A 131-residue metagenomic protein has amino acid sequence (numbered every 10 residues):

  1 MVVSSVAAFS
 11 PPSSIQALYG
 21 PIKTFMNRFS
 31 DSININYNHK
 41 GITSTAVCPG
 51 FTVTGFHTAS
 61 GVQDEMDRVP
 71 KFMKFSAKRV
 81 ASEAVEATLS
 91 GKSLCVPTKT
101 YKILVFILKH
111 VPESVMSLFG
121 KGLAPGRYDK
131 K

Functional and structural regions predicted by a protein language model:
M1, S44-V47, H57: Hydrophobic structural elements of the Rossmann-like NAD(P)H-binding subdomain that define the short-chain
S5: Residue(s) in the substrate-gating loop at a strand-loop-helix junction that position the organic substrate next
S10, S32-I42: Active-site-adjacent segment of SDR/Rossmann-fold oxidoreductases
S10-A17: Active-site loop immediately N-terminal to the catalytic Tyr-X3-Lys motif of short-chain dehydrogenase/reductase
I22: Active-site helix of classical SDR
A46, D67-L104: C-terminal helical subdomain
P49-A59, Q63, D67: Short, flexible catalytic-loop segment of classical short-chain dehydrogenase/reductase
G91-G126: A transmembrane-helix-recognition feature enriched in membrane-embedded lipid enzymes and envelope glyco-/phospholipid
